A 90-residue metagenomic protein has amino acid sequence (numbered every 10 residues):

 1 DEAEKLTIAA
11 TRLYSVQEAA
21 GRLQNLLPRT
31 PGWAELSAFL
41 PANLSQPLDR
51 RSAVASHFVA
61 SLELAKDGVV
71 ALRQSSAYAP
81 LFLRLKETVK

Functional and structural regions predicted by a protein language model:
D1-K90: A charged, low-hydrophobicity C-terminal interaction/regulatory region common to genome-maintenance complexes
